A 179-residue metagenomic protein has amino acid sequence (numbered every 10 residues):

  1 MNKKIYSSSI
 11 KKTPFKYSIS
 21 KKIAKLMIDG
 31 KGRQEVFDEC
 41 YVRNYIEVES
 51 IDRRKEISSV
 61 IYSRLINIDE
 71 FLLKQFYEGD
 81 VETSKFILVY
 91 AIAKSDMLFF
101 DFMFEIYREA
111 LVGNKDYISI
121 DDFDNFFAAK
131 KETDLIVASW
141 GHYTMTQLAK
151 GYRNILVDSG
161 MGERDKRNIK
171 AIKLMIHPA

Functional and structural regions predicted by a protein language model:
M1-V89: Eukaryotic partner-binding/assembly regions in large regulatory complexes
S20, F99-F100, I120: Short, leucine-enriched amphipathic alpha-helices that occur as contiguous helical runs
V36-D38, N114-S139: Short acidic, hydrophobic short linear motifs in intrinsically disordered regions
E47-I51, A128-L148: Short, positively charged loop/turn segments that connect secondary-structure elements
R64-N67, E105, E109, A129-T133 (+2 more regions): Amphipathic alpha-helical interaction surfaces
F86-Y90, K94-D116: Positively charged, polyanion-binding regions of nucleic-acid-associated proteins
L111-K115, I136-T144, D165-I169: Short acidic, glycine/proline-enriched loop segments that cap or flank alpha-helices
G151, I155-A179: Accessory, usually C-terminal, subdomains that scaffold auxiliary metal cofactors
